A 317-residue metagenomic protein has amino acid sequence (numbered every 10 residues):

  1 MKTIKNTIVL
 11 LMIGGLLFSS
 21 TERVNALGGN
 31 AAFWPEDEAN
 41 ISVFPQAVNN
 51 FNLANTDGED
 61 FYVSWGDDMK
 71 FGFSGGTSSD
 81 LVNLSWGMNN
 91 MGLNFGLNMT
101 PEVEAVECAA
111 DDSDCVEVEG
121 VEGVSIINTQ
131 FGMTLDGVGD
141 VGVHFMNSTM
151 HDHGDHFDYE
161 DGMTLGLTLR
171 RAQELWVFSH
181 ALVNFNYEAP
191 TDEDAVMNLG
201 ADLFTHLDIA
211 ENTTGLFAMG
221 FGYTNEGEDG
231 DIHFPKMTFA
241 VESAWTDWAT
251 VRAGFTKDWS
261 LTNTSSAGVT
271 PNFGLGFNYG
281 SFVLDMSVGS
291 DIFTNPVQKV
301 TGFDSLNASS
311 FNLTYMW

Functional and structural regions predicted by a protein language model:
M1-E36, K70, G92-N94, A109-C115: Cleavable N-terminal export/targeting peptides
L17-G76: N-terminal, post-signal peptide beta-strand-biased segments of exported outer-membrane/organellar beta-barrel and other
A54, D68-G72, N90-G96, D136-V143 (+4 more regions): Repeated loop/turn-to-beta-strand initiation elements of outer-membrane beta-barrel proteins
E59, S78-V82, G123-I127, F157-L165 (+4 more regions): Residues that define the transmembrane beta-barrel architecture of outer-membrane proteins
Y62-S64, N83-G87, N128-T134, T164-R170 (+5 more regions): Outer-membrane beta-barrel architecture
G76-S78, T100-C108, M146-F157, N184-D194 (+4 more regions): Sequence/structural signature of outer-membrane beta-barrel proteins
L167-W259: Detector for outer-membrane/organellar transmembrane beta-barrel domains, recognizing the amphipathic beta-strand
L275-F282, V288-S290, D304-W317: Outer-membrane beta-barrel "beta-signal"
